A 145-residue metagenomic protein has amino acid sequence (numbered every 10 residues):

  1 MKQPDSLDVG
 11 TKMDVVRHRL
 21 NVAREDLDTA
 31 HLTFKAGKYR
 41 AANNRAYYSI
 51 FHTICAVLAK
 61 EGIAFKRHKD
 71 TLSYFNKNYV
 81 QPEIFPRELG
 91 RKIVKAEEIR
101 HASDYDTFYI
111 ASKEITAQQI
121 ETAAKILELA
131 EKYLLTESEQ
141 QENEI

Functional and structural regions predicted by a protein language model:
M1-I145: Terminal alpha-helical segments
